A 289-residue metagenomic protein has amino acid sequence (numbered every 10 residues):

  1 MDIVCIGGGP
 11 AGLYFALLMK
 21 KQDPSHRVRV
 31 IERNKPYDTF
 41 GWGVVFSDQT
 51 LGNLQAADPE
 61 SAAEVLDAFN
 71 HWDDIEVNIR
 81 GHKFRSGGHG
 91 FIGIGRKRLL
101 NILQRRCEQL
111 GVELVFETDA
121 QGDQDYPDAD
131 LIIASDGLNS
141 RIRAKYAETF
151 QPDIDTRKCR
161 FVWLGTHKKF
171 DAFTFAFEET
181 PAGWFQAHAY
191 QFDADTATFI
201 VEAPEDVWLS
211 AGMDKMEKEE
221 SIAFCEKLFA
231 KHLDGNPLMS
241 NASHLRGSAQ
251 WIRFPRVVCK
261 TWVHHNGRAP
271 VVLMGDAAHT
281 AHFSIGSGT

Functional and structural regions predicted by a protein language model:
I3, V28, E113, D130-I132 (+1 more regions): Hydrophobic "anchor" residues on beta-strands that sit immediately upstream of conserved functional sites
C5-K21, I133-A134, Q250-T289: Conserved mid-domain beta->alpha element of the FAD-binding
A11, P36, N139: Conserved Rossmann-like nucleotide-cofactor binding loop
L18-G41: Glycine-rich FAD pyrophosphate-binding loop
N34, L138, A277-A278: Conserved Walker B
D48-W163: Conserved N-terminal helical subregion
D128-F254, V258, V263-N266: Conserved FAD-binding catalytic core of PHBH/FMO-like flavoproteins
